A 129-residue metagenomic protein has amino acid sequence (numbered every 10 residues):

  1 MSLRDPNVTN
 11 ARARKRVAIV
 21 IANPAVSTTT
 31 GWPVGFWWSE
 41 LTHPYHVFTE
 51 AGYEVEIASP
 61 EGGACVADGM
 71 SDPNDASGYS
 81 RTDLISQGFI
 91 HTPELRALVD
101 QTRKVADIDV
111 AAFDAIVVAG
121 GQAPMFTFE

Functional and structural regions predicted by a protein language model:
M1-E129: Extended, subdomain-level signal for the structured scaffold at the beginning of enzyme domains
